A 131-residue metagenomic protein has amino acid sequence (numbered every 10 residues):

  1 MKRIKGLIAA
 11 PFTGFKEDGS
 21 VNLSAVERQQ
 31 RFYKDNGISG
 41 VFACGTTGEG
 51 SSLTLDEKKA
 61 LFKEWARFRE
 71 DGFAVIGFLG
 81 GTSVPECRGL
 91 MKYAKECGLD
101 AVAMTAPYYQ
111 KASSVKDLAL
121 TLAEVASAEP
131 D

Functional and structural regions predicted by a protein language model:
K2-D131: Active-site beta->alpha loop and helix N-cap motifs at the rims of alpha/beta catalytic domains
